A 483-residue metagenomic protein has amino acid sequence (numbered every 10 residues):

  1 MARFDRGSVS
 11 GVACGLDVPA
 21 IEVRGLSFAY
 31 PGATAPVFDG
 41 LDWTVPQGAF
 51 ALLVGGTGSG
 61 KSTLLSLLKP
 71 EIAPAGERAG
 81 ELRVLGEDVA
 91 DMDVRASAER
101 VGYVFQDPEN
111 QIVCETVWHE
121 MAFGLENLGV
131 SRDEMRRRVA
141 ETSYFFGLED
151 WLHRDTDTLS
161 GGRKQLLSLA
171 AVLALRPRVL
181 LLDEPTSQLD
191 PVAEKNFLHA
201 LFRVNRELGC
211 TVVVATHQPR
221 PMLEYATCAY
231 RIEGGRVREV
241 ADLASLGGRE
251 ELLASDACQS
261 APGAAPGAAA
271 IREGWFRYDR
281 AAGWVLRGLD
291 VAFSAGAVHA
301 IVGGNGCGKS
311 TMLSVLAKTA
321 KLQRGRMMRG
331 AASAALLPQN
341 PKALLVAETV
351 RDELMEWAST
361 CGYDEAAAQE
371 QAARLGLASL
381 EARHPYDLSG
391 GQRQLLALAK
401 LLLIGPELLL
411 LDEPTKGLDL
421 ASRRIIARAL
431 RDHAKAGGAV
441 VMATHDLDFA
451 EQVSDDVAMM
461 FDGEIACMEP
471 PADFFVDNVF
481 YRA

Functional and structural regions predicted by a protein language model:
E77-D88, G325-A334: Conserved ABC transporter NBD signature motif
E134-W151, Y363-L380: Conserved ABC ATPase "signature" region
D155-L159, H384-L388, Q392: Conserved ABC ATPase signature
L180-D183, L409-D412: Catalytic Walker B motif of ABC-type/P-loop ATPase nucleotide-binding domains
T216-H217, T444-H445: H-loop/switch region of ABC-family ATPase nucleotide-binding domains
M222-E224, A450-Q452: A short, surface-exposed alpha-helical micro-motif characterized by mixed small hydrophobic and charged/polar residues
R236-D256, E464-A483: Conserved beta-strand-loop-alpha-helix hinge in the C-terminal portion of ABC ATPase nucleotide-binding domains
